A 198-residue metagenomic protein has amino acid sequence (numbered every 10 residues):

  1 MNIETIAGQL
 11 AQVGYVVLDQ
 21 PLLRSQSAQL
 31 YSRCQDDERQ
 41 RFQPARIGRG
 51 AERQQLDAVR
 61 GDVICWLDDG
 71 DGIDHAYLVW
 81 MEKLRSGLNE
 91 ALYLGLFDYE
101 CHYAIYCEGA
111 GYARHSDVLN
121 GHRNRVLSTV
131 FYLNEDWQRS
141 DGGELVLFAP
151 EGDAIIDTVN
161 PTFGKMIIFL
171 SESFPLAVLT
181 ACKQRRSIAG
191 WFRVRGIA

Functional and structural regions predicted by a protein language model:
N2-A91: Non-heme Fe(II)/2-oxoglutarate
P21, L67, Y106, Y132 (+2 more regions): Structured loops at beta-to-helix junctions and adjacent beta-edge loops in soluble globular domains
D74, Y103-H122: Conserved short histidine dyad/triad with adjacent acidic residue
E90-L96, V118-R123: Short, conserved, surface-exposed binding loops centered on an aromatic residue
L94-H102, D141: A short coil-to-beta-strand element that immediately follows conserved catalytic motifs
H102, S128-Y132: Short, hydrophobic/aromatic-rich beta-strand segments within well-structured domains
L119-N120, N124-R125, N134-A198: Catalytic core of Fe(II)/2-oxoglutarate
